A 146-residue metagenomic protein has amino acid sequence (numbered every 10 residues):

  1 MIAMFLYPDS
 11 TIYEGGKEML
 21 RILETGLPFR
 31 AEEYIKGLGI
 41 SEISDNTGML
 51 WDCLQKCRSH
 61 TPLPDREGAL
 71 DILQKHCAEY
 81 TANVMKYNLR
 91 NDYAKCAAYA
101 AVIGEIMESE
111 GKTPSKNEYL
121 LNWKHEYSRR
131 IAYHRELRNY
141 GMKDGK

Functional and structural regions predicted by a protein language model:
M1-K146: Eukaryote-biased, non-catalytic alpha-solenoid scaffold regions
